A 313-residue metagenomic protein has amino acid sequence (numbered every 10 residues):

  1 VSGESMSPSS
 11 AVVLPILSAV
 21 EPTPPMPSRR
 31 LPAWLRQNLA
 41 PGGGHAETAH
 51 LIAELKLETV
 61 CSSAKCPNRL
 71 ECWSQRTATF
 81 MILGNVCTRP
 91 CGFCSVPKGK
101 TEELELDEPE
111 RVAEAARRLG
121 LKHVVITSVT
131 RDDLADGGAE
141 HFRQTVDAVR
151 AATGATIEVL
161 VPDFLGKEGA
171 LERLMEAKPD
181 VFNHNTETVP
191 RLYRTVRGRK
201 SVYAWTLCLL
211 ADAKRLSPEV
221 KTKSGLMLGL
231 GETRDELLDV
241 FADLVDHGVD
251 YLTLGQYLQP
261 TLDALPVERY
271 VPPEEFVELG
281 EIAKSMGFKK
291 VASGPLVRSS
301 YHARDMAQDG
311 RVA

Functional and structural regions predicted by a protein language model:
V1-T79, E110, E114-G120, Q144-A155 (+4 more regions): Auxiliary Fe-S-binding modules of radical SAM enzymes
C66, C87, C91-C94: Short cysteine clusters
E71-S74, G92, V96-G99: Short functional micro-motifs and their immediate structural scaffolds
K98-V125: Conserved alpha-helical substructure of the radical SAM core
V124-I126, I157, F182-H184, L252 (+1 more regions): Hydrophobic residues within beta-strands of alpha/beta enzymes
V124-Q144, G231-E236: Conserved glycine-rich "GG(E/T)P / GGGxP" loop and the immediately following alpha-helix in the radical SAM core
T130-A135, P190-V196, P260-P266: A short acidic, helix-capping loop that chelates divalent metal ions and anchors anionic groups
D133-Q144, K167, L192, R199-L207: Active-site-adjacent beta->alpha loops and helix N-cap segments on the catalytic face of soluble alpha/beta enzymes
